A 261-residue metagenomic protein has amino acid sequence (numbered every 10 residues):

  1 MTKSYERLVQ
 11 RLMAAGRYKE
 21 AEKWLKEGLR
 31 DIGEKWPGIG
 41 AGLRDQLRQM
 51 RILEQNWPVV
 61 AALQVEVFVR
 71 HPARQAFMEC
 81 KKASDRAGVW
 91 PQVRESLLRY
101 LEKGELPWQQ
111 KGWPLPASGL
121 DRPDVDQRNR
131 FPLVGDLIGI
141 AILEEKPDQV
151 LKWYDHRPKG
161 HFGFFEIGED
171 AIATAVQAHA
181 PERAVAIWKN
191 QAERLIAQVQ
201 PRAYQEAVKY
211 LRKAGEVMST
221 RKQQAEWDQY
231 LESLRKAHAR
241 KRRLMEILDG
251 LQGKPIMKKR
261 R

Functional and structural regions predicted by a protein language model:
M1-R261: Eukaryote-biased, non-catalytic alpha-solenoid scaffold regions
